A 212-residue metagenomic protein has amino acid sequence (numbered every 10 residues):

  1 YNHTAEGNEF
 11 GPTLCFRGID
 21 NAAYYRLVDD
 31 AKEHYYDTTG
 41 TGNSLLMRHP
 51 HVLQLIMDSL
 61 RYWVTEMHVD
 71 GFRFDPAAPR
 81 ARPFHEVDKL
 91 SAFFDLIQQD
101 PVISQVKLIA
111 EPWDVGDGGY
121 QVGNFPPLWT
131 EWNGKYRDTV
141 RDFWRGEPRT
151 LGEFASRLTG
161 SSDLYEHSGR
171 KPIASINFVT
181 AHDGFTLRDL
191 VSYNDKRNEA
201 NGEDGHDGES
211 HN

Functional and structural regions predicted by a protein language model:
Y1-H68, R73-Q99, G119, L164: Substrate-binding/active-site clefts of carbohydrate-active enzymes
H68, A81-F84, K89-N212: Conserved alpha/beta catalytic core and glycan-binding cleft of carbohydrate-active enzymes
